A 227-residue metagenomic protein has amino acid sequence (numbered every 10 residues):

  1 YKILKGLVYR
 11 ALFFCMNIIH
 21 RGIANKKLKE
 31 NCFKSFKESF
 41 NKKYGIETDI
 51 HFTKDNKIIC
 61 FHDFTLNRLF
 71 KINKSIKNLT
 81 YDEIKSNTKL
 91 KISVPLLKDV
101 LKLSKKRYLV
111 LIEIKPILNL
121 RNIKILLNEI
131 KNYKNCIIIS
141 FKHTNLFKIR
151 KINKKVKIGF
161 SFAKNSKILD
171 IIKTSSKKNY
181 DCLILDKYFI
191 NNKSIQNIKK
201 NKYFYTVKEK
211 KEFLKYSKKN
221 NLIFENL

Functional and structural regions predicted by a protein language model:
L4-L227: Phosphate-group recognition and catalysis centered on beta-loop-alpha active-site segments
